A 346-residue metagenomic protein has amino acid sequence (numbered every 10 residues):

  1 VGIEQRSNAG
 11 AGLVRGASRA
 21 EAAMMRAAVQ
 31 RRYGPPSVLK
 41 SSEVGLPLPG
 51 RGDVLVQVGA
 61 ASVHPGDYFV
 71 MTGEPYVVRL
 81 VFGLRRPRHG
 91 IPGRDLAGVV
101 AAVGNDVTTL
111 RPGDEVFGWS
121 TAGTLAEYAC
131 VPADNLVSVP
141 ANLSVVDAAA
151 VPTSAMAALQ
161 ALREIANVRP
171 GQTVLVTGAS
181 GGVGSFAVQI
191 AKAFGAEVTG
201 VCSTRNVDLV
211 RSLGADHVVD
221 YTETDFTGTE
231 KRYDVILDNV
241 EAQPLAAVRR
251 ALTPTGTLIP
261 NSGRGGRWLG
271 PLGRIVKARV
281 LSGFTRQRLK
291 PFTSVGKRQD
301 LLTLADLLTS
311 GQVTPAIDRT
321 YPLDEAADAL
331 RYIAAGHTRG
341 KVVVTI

Functional and structural regions predicted by a protein language model:
G2-R6, G12-A23, V295-I346: C-terminal hydrophobic helical "lid"/dimerization subdomain of Rossmann-like NAD(P)H-dependent oxidoreductases
G45-S62, Y76-A122, N239: Glycine-rich beta-strand-centered segment in the early N-terminal region that forms part of a ligand/cofactor-binding
F82-R85, H89-A97, A102, E115-G178: NAD(P)H dinucleotide-binding glycine-rich loop of Rossmann-like/cofactor-binding domains, especially the beta1-alpha1
E115, T173, E197, G256-T257: Short glycine-centered segments of the SAM/dcSAM-binding site in methyltransferase folds
A149-D220: Mid-domain Rossmann-like dinucleotide-binding core that forms the NAD(H)/NADP(H) cofactor-binding site
T227-V235: A short acidic, Gly/Pro-enriched loop at the edge of an enzyme's catalytic core that lines a small-molecule cofactor
Q243-V313, I346: Glycine-rich phosphate-binding loop and adjacent beta-alpha segment of Rossmann(oid) nucleotide-cofactor-binding
